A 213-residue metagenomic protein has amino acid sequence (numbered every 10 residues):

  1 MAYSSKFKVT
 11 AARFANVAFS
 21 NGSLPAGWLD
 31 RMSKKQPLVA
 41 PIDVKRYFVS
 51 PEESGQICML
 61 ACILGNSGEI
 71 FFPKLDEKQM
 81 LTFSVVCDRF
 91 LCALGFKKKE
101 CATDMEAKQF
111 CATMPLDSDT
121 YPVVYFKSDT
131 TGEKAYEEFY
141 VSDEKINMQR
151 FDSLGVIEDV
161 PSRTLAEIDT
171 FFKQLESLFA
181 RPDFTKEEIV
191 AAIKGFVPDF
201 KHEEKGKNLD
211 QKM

Functional and structural regions predicted by a protein language model:
M1-M213: Strand-loop microenvironment adjacent to phosphate/nucleotide-handling motifs in alpha/beta enzyme folds
